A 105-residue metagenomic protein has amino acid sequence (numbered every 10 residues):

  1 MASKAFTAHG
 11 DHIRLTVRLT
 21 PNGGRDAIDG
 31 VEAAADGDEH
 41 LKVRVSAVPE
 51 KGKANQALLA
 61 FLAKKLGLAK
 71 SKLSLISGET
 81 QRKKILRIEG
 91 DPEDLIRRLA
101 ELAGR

Functional and structural regions predicted by a protein language model:
M1-K51, Q56, S74-G78, I85-R105: Contiguous, often N-terminal, cationic amphipathic patches that form binding interfaces
L59: Generic structural marker for isolated residues within well-ordered, non-membrane alpha-helices of soluble domains
K70-K72: Short acidic capping loops at alpha-helix termini that bridge into adjacent secondary structure
